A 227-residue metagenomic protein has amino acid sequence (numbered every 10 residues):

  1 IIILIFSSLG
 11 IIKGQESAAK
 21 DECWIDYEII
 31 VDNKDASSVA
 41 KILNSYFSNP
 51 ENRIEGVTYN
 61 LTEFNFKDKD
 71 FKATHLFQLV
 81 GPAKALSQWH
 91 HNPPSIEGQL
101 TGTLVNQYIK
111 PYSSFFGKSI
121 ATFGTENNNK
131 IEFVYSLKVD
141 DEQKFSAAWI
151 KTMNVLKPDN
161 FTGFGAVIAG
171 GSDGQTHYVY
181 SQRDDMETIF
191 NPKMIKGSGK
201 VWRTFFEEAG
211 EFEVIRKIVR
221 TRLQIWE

Functional and structural regions predicted by a protein language model:
I1-K20: Bacterial Sec-dependent N-terminal signal peptides
G14-T204, E208-E227: Short S/T/G/P-rich N-terminal loop/turn motif that feeds into the first structured element of a domain
